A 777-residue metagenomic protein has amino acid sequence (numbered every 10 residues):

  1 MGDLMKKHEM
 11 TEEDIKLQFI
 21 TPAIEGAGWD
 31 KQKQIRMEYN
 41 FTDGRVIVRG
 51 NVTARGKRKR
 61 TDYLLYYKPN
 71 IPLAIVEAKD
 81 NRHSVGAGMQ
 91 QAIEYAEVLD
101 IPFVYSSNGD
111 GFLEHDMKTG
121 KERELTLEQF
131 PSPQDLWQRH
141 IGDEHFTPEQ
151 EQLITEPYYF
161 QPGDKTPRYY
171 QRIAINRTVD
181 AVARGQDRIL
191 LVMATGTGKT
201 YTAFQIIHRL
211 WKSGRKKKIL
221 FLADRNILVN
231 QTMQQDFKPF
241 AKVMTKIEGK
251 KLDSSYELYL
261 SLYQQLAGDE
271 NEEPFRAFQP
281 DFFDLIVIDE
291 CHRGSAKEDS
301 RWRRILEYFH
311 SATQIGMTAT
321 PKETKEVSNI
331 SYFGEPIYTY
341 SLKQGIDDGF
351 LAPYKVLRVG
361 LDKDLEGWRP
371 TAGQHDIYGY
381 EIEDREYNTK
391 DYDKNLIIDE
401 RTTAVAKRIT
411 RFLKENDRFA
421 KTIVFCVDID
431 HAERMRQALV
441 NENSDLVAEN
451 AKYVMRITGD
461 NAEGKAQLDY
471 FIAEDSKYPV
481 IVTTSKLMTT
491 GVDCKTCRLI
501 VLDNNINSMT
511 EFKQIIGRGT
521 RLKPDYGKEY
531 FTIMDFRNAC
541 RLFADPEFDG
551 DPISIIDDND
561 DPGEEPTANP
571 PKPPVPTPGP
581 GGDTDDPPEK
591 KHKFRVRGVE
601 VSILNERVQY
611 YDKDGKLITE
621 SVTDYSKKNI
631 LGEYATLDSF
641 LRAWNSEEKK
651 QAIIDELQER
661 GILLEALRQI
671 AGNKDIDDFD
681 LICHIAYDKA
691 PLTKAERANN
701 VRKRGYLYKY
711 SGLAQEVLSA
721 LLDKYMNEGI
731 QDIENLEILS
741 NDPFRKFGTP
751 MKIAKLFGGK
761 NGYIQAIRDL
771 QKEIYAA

Functional and structural regions predicted by a protein language model:
G2-K218, A223, I227-K242, S254-L258 (+6 more regions): ATP-dependent helicase/translocase motor core
R82, Q265, R293, M455-P562: Conserved RecA-like P-loop NTPase helicase motor core
Y105-S107, Y259-L262, T313-T318, V482-T483: Structural recognition of the conserved hydrophobic beta-strand(s) that form the central parallel beta-sheet of P-loop
E257, N388-V482: Conserved C-terminal RecA-like helicase domain
R276-I315: SF2 helicase catalytic motif II
V327-A420: Interdomain helical connector at the RecA1-RecA2 junction of SF1/SF2 helicase-like NTPases
K343-D348, A352, L522-G579, P587-F594 (+1 more regions): A conserved SF2-helicase RecA2
L413-K414, H431-M435, N443, Y453 (+1 more regions): Catalytic cores and motor modules of nucleic-acid processing enzymes
